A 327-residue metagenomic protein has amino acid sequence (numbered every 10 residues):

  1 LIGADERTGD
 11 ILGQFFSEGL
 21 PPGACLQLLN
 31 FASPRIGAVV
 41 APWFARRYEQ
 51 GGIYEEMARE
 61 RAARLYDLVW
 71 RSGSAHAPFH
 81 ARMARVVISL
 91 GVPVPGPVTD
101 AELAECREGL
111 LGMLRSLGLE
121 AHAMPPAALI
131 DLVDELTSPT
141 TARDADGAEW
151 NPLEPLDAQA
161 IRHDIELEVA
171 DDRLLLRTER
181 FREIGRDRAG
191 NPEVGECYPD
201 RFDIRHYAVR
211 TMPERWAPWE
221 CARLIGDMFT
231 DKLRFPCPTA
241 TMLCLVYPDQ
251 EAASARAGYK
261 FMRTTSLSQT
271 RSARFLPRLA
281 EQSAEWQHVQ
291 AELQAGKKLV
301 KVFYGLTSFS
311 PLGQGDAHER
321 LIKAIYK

Functional and structural regions predicted by a protein language model:
L1-K327: Extended, folded cores of ATP/NTP-driven motor/assembly subunits in large transport and secretion machines
